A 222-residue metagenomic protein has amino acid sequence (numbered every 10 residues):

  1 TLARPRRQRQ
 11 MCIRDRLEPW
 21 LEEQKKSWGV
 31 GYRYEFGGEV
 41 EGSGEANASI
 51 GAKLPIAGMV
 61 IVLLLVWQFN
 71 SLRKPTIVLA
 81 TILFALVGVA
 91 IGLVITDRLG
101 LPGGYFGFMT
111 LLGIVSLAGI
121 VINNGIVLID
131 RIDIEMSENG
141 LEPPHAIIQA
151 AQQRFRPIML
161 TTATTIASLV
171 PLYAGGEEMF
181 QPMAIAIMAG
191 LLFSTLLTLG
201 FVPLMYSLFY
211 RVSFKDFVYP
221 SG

Functional and structural regions predicted by a protein language model:
T1-R9, I13: Single conserved hydrophobic/aromatic residue that forms the stacking wall/gate of nucleotide- or nucleobase-binding
Q10, V40, A80: C-terminal substrate/ligand-recognition segments
R16, W20, E39, S49 (+4 more regions): Generic, well-ordered alpha-helical scaffold segments in large soluble proteins
R16-I56, I147, M179: Juxtamembrane "pre-transmembrane" interface segments
E39-A57, V115, A150-I158, M183-A186 (+1 more regions): Loop-to-transmembrane-helix entry motif
L63-R154, M159-A174, A189, L197-G200: Hydrophobic transmembrane alpha-helices and their membrane-interface caps in long multi-pass transport proteins
L204-G222: Interfacial helix-loop-helix hairpins and adjacent transmembrane helices of multi-pass alpha-helical membrane proteins
